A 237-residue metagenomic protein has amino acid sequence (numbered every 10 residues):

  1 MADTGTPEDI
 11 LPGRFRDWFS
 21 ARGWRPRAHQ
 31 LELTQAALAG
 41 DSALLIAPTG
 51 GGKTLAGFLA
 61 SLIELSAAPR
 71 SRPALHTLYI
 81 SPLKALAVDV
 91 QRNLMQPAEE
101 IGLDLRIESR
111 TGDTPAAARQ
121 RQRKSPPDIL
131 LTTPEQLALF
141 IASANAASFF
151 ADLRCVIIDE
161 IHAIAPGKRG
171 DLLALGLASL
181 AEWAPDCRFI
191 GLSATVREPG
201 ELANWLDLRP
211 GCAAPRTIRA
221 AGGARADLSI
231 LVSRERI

Functional and structural regions predicted by a protein language model:
A2-I46: Conserved pre-motif I regulatory segment
Q35-A39, A43, T54-R72, A178-A181: Walker A/P-loop NTP-binding motif
P48-G51, I63-V90, L103, E182-D186: Conserved SF1/SF2 helicase motif Ia
T54-L55, L75-Q96, E135-A138, A194-G200: Conserved Walker A/P-loop ATP-binding site and its immediately adjacent core in helicase/helicase-like ATPase domains
L86-T111, N204-G211: Conserved helix-turn-beta segment of the N-terminal RecA-like "Helicase ATP-binding" lobe in SF1/SF2 helicases
D113-L131: Conserved motor-coupling elements within RecA-like helicase/translocase cores
L130, P134-A138, A142-F189: SF2 helicase catalytic motif II
A178, D186-I237: Conserved interdomain linker/interface between the two RecA-like ATPase lobes of SF2 helicase motors
